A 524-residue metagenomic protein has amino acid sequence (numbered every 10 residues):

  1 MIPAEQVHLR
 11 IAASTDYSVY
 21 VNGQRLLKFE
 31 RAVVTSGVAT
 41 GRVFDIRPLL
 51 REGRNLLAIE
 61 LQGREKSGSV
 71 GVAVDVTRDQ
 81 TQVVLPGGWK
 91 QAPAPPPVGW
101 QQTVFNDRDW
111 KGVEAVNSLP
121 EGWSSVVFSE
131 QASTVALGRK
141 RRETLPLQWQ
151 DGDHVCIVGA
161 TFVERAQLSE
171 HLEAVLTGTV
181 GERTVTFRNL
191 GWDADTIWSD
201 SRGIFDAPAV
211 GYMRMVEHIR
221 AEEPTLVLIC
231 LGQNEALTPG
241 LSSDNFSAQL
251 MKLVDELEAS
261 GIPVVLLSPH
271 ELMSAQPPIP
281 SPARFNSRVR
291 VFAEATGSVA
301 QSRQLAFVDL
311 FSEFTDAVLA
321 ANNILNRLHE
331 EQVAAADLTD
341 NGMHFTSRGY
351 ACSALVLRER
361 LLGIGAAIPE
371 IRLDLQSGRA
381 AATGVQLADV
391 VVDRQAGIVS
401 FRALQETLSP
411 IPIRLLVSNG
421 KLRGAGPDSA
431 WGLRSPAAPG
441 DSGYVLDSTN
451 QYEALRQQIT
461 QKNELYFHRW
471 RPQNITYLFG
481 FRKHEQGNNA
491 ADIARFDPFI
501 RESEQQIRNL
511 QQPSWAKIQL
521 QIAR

Functional and structural regions predicted by a protein language model:
P3-V21, L57-I59, W110: Aromatic-lined ligand-binding clefts that engage carbohydrates, nucleic acids, or primary amines
D16, V33, G63-E65, T161-E164 (+6 more regions): Solvent-exposed loop/turn segments at secondary-structure junctions within structured extracellular/periplasmic domains
Y20-L27, R31, G426-P436: Short strand-turn-strand beta-turns centered on an Asx-Gly dipeptide
L50, L56-K140: An acidic-aromatic loop/edge-strand motif
S133, R141-M251, A437-Q521: Conserved SGNH/GDSL esterase-like catalytic core that processes O-acyl groups on lipids and polysaccharides
Q150, Q167, G181, N323-R524: Conserved catalytic region of serine esterases and O-acyltransferases that act on ester linkages in lipids
C230-N234, V254-V289: Active-site segments of SGNH/GDSL-like serine hydrolases that catalyze O-acetyl group transfer/hydrolysis on lipids
S274-F311, L408: Substrate-gating cap/lid alpha-helix
